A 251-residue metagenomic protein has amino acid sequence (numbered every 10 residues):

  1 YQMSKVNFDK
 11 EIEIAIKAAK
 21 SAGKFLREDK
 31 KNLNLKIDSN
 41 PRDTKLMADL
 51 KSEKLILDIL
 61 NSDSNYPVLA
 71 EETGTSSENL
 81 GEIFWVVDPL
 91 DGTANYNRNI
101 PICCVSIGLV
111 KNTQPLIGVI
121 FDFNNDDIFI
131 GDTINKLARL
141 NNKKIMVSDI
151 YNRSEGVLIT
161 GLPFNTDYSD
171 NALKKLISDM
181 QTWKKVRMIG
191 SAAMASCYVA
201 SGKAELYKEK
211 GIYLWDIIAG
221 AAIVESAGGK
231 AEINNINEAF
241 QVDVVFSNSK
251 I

Functional and structural regions predicted by a protein language model:
Y1-L90: N-terminal subdomain of lithium-sensitive/metallo-dependent phosphomonoesterases centered on the IMPase/IPPase/PAP
A22, L26, D49, L60 (+7 more regions): Residue-level signal for inorganic ion chemistry
D49, E71-E72, D88-D91, N95 (+3 more regions): Acidic active-site catalytic centers that drive phospho-/nucleotidyl reactions and related ester hydrolyses
N79-L137: DPxDG-like acidic metal-binding loop motif
R139-K143: A structural micro-motif at secondary-structure boundaries
V147-I251: An extended, acidic
